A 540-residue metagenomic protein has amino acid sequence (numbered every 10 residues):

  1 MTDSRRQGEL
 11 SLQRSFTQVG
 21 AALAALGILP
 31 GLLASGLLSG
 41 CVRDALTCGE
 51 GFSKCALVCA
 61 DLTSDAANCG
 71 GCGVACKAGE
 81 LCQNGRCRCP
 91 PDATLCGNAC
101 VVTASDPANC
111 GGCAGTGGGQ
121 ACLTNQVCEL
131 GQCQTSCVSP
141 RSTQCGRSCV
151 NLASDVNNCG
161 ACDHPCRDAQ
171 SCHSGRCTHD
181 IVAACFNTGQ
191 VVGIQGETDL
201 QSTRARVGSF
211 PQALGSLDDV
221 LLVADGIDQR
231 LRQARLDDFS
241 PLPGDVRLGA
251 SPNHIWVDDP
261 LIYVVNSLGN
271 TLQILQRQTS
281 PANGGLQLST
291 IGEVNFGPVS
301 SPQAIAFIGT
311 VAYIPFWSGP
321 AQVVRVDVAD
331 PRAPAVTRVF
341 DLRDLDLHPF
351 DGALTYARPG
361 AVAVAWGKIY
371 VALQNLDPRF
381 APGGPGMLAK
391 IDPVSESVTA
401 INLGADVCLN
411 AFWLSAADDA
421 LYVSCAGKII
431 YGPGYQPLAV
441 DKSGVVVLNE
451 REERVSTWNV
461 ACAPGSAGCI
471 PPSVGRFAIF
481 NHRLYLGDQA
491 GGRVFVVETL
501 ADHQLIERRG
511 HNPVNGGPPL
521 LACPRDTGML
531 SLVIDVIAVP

Functional and structural regions predicted by a protein language model:
M1-Q18: N-terminal secretory signal peptides that target proteins for export/translocation
S4, V19, P30, C137 (+2 more regions): Serine/threonine-rich, low-complexity intrinsically disordered segments
Q7, S11, G31, S35 (+2 more regions): Compositionally biased, low-complexity segments
G20-G36: Bacterial N-terminal signal peptides
L38-G40: C-terminal motif of bacterial Sec signal peptides marking the signal peptidase cleavage site
V42-H179: Cysteine-rich modules of extracellular adhesion/ECM and protease-associated proteins
R43, S171-P540: Predominantly soluble domains enriched in secretory-pathway, periplasmic, or organellar proteins
